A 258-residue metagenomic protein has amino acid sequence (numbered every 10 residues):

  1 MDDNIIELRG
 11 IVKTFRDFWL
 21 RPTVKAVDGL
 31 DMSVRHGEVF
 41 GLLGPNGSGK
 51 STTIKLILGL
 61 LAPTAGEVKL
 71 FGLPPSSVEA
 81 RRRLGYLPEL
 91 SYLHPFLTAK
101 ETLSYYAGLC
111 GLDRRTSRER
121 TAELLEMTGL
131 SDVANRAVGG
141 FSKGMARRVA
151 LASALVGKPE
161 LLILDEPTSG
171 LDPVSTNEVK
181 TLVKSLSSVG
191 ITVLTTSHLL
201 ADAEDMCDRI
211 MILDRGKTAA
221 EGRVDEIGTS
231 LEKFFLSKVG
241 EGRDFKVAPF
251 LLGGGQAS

Functional and structural regions predicted by a protein language model:
M1-L8, T14-G29: A short, flexible loop at the N-terminus of ABC-type nucleotide-binding domains that lies
G66-R82, G222: Conserved ABC transporter NBD signature motif
S104, G108, R115-V133: Conserved ABC ATPase "signature" region
K158: Conserved catalytic motifs of ABC-family nucleotide-binding domains
L162-E166: Catalytic Walker B motif of ABC-type/P-loop ATPase nucleotide-binding domains
T176-V189: Helical segment within the ABC ATPase nucleotide-binding domain
